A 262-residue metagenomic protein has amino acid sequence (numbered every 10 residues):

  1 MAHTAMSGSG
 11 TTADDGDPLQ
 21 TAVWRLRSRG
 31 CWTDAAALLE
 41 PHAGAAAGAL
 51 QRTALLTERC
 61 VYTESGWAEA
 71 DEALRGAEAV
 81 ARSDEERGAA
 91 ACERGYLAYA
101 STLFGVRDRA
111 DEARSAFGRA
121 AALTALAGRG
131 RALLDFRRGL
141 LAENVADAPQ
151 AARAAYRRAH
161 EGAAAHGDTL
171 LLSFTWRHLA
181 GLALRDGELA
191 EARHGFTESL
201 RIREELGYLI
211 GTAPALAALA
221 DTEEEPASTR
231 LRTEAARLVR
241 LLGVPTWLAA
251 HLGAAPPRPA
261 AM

Functional and structural regions predicted by a protein language model:
M1-V23, R27, E205-M262: C-terminal non-catalytic interaction modules
A13, L50, E85-C92, R129-R131 (+2 more regions): Residue signature of alpha-solenoid helical repeat architecture, marking inter-repeat boundaries and helix-start
D17, A47, Q51-A54, A89 (+6 more regions): Residue register of alpha-helical TPR repeats
A22, R52-R59, R94, S101 (+6 more regions): Structural register within alpha-helical repeat arrays
V23-S28, T33, L56-E72, A98-R114 (+3 more regions): Short coil/turn connectors between adjacent alpha-helices in alpha-solenoid helical repeat scaffolds
A35, A70-A73, A77, A113-A120 (+5 more regions): Tetratricopeptide repeat
A43-G44, A81, A122-G128, E161-T169 (+3 more regions): Short coil/turn linkers that connect adjacent helices within long alpha-helical scaffolds, especially alpha-solenoid
A91, R131-A142, A155, L172-A183 (+2 more regions): TPR/Sel1-like alpha-solenoid repeat signature
